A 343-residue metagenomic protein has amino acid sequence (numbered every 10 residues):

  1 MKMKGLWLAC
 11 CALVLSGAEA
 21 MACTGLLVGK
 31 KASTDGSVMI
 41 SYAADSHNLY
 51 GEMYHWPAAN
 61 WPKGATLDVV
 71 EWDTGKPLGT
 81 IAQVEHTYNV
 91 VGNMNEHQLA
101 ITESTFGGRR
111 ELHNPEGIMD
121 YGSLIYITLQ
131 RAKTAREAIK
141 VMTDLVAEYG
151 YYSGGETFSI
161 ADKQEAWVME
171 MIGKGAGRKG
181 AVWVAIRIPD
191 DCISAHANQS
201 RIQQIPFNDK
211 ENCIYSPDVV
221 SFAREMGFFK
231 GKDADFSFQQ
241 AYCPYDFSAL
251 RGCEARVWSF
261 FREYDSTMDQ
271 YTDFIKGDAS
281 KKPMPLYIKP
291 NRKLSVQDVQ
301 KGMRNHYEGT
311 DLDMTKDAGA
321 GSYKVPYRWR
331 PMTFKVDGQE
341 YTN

Functional and structural regions predicted by a protein language model:
M1-M3: N-terminal secretory signal peptides that target proteins for export/translocation
G5-L15: Sec-dependent N-terminal signal peptides
S16-A22: Sec/Tat signal peptide C-region and signal peptidase I cleavage site
C23-Y121, V141-K293: A contiguous strand-loop segment
I125-A132: Short, well-ordered beta-strand elements within core beta-sheets of diverse protein domains
V296-A318: Catalytic cores of secreted or luminal carbohydrate-active enzymes
A320-N343: Substrate-recognition/cap regions that form aromatic- and gly/pro-loop-enriched pockets for small-molecule ligands
